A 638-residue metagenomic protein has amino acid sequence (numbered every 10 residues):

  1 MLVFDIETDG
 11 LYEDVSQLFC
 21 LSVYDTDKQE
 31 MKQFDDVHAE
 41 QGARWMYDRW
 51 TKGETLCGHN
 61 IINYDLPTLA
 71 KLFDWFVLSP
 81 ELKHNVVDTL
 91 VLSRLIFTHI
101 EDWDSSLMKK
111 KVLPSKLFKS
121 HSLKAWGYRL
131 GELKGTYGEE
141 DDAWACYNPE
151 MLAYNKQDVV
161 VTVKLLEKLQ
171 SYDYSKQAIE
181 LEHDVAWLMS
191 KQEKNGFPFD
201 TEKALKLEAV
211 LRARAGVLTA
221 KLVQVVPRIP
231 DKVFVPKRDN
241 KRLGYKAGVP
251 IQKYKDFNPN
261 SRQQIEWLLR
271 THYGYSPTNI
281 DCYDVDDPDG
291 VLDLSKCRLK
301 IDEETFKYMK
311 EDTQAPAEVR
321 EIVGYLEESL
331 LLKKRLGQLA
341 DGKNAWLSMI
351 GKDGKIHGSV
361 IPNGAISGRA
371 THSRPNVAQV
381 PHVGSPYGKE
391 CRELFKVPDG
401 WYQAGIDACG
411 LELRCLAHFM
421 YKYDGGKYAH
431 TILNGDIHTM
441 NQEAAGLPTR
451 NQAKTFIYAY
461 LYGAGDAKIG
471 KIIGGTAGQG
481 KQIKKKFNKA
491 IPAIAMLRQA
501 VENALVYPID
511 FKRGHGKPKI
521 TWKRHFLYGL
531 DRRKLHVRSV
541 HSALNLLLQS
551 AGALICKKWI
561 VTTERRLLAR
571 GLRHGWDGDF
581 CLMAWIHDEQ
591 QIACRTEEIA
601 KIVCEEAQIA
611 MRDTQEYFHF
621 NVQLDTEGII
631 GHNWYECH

Functional and structural regions predicted by a protein language model:
V3-E7, V15, C20, Q29 (+10 more regions): Conserved "right-hand" nucleotidyltransferase catalytic core of DNA-directed polymerases
Y12, V23-R44, E54-Q170, L181 (+1 more regions): Active-site-proximal helix-loop-helix substrate-binding element of RNase H-like nuclease domains
L21, I62-W75, R94-I100, I265-G274 (+1 more regions): Short active-site loop/helix that positions an aromatic residue
Y254, W346-G351, V383, G405 (+4 more regions): Short, contiguous acidic/charged loop-to-helix segments that flank catalytic cores in large enzymes
H357, P362-A365, E443-W585, T596-I599 (+1 more regions): Conserved catalytic core of nucleic-acid polymerases
S359-P448: Function-dense linear segments that define catalytic or interfacial modules in macromolecule-processing proteins
D588-A593: A generic structural motif
V603-M611: Short amphipathic alpha-helices in soluble, non-transmembrane regions that often serve as interface/regulatory elements
